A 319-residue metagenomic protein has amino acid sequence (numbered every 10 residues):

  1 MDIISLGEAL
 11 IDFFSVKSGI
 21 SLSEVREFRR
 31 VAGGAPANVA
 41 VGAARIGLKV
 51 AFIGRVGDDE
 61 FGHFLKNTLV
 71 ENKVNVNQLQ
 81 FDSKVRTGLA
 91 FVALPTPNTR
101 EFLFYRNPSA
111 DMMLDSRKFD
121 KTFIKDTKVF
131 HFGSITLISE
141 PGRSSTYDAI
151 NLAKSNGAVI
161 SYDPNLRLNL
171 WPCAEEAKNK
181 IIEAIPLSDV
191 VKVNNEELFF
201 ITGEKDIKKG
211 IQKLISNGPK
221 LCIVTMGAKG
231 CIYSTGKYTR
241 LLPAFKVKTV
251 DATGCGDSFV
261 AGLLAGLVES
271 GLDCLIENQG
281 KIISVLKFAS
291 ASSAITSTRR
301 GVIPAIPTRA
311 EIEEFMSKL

Functional and structural regions predicted by a protein language model:
M1-N75, L114: Glycine-rich phosphate/adenosyl-contacting loop at the front of the ribokinase-like
I3-I4, N151, G203-L319: Conserved phosphate-binding/catalytic region of the ribokinase-like
V41, L89-A93, G230-Y233: Short beta-strand scaffold segments in enzyme catalytic cores
K49-F132, E313-L319: Conserved N-terminal subdomain of the carbohydrate kinase-like
G88, S134-I138, S293, R299-V302: Glycine-rich phosphate/pyrophosphate-binding beta-alpha loops
P108-R117, L170-E176, E204, C274: Short gly/ser/thr-rich secondary-structure transition/capping motifs
D120, I181, T249: Acidic, amphipathic alpha-helical patches
V129, I135-Q212, P219, K229-G230: Conserved beta-alpha-beta core of the PfkB/ribokinase-like small-molecule kinase fold
